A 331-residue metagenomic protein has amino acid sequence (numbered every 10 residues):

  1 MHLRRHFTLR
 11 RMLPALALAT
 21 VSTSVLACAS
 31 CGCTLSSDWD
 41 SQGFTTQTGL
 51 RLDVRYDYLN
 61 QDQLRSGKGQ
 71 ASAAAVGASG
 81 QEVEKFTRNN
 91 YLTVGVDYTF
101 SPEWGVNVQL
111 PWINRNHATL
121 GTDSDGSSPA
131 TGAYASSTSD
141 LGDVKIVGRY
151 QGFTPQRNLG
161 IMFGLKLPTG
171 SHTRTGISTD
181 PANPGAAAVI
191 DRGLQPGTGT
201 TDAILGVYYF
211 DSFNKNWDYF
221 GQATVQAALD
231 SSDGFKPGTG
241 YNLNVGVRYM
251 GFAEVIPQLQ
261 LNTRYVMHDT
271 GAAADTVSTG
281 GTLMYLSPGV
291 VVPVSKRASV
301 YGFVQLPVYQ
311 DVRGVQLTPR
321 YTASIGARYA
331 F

Functional and structural regions predicted by a protein language model:
V25-A78, Q151, Q156-R157, P168-T173 (+1 more regions): Outer-membrane beta-barrel biogenesis signature
W39-D40, G77-E82, P129-S136, I190-Q195 (+3 more regions): Extracellular loop and loop/strand-boundary signature of outer-membrane beta-barrel proteins
Q42, V54-Y56, V94-Y98, V108 (+7 more regions): Residues on the lipid-exposed face of transmembrane beta-strands in outer-membrane beta-barrel proteins
T46-T48, R88-L92, A130, T138-V144 (+4 more regions): Residues that define the transmembrane beta-barrel architecture of outer-membrane proteins
L50, W104-V106, Q156-L159, N216-Y219 (+2 more regions): Repeated loop/turn-to-beta-strand initiation elements of outer-membrane beta-barrel proteins
Y56-D62, L110-N116, G152, L165-S171 (+5 more regions): Transmembrane beta-strands of outer-membrane beta-barrel pores
R65-A74, S231-F331: Outer membrane beta-barrel transmembrane domains
N114-P237: Outer-membrane pore/translocation modules
